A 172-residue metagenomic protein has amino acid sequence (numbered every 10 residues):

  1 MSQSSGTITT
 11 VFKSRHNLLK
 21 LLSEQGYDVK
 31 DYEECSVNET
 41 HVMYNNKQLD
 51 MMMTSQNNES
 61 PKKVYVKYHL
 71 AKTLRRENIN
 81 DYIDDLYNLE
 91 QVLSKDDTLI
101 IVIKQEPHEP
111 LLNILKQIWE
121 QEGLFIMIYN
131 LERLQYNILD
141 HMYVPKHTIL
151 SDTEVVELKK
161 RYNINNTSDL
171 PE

Functional and structural regions predicted by a protein language model:
M1-D97, E109, N113-I114, I118: Helix-rich terminal scaffold detector
E34, I103, D140-Y143: N- and C-terminal low-complexity/disordered segments
H69-A71, K104-E106, L131-R133: Histidine- and/or cysteine-centered catalytic micro-motif in compact active-site loops
T98-I100, M127: A structural signal for isolated positions on well-ordered beta-strands in alpha/beta enzyme cores
I101-K104, L111: Charged, alpha-helical interface segments at or near domain boundaries
H108, I118-P145: Long, charge-dense
H141-E172: Short, hydrophobic/π-rich interface segment
